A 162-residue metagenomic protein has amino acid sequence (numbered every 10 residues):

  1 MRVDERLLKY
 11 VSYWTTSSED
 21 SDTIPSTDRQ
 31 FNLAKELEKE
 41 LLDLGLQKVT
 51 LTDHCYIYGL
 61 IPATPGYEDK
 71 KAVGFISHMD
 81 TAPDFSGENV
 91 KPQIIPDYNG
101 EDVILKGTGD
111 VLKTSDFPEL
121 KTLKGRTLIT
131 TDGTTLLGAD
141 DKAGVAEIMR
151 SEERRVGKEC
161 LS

Functional and structural regions predicted by a protein language model:
M1, D28-F31, K35, K142-V145: Electropositive phosphate-/nucleotide-binding environments in soluble metabolic enzymes
R2-D28, T130: N-terminal capping segment at the start of a domain
D4, L8, K35-E38, V145-E152: Predominant activation on well-ordered alpha-helical scaffold segments within soluble catalytic domains
W14, E153-C160: Conserved small/polar residues in nucleotide/adenosyl-binding loops
D22-K70, G74-I76: A non-catalytic alpha/beta surface segment that caps or lines the substrate-entry region of metallo-dependent hydrolase
T50-H54, T122-K124, C160: Short, ordered beta-strand-loop transition motifs
Y67-E147, S151-R155: Active-site metal-coordination/substrate-binding segment of hydrolases, especially metallo-dependent peptidases
